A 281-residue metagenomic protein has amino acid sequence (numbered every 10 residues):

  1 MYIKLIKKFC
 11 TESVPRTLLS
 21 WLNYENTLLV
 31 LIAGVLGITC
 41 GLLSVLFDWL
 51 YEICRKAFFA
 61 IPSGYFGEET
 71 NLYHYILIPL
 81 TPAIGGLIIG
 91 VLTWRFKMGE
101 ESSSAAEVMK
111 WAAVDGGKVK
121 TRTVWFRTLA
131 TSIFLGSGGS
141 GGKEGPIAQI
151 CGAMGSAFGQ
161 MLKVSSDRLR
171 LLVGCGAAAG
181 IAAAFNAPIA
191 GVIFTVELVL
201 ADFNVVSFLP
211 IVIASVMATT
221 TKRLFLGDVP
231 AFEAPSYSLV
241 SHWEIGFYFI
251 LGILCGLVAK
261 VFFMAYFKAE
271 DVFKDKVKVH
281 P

Functional and structural regions predicted by a protein language model:
M1-P281: Alpha-helical transmembrane segments and immediately membrane-proximal extracytoplasmic
